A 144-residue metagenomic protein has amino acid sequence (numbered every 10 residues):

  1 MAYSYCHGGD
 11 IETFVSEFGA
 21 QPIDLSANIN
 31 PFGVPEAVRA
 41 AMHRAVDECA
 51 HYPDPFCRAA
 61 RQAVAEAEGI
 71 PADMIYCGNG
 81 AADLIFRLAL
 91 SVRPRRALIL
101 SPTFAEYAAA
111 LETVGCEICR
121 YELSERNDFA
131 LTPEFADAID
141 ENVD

Functional and structural regions predicted by a protein language model:
M1-H51, E141-D144: N-terminal "arm"/small-domain region of PLP-dependent enzymes with the aminotransferase-like
S4, L90-D144: PLP-dependent aminotransferase-like
Q21, M74, E117-C119: Conserved beta-strand segments of alpha/beta enzyme cores
L25, Y52, G78, Y121-E122: Hydrophobic residues at beta-strand termini and immediately following loops that shape nucleotide-binding pockets
A40, R44, E66, F86 (+2 more regions): Short, well-ordered alpha-helices that flank and scaffold nucleotide-derived cofactor binding pockets
E48-H51, D73-M74, P94-L98: Short active-site oxyanion
P53, A65-R87: Short loop-beta-helix segment that forms the pyridoxal 5′-phosphate
